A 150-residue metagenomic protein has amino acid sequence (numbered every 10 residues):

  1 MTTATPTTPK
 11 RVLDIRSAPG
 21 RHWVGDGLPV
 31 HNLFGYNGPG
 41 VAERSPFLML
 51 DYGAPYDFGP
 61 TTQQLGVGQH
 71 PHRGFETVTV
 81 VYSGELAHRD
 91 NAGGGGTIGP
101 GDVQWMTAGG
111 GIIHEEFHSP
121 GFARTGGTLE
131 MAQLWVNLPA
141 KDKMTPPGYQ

Functional and structural regions predicted by a protein language model:
T2-L33: Hydrophobic alpha-helical membrane-insertion signals
G25-Y82, M131: A short glycine-rich, His/Asp/Glu-containing loop-to-beta-strand
Q64, T79-P100, I112-E115: A short beta-strand-loop-beta hairpin characteristic of the jelly-roll/cupin
F117-L129: Short, compositionally biased
E130, V136-Q150: Conserved, well-structured core segments that form or line functional sites
